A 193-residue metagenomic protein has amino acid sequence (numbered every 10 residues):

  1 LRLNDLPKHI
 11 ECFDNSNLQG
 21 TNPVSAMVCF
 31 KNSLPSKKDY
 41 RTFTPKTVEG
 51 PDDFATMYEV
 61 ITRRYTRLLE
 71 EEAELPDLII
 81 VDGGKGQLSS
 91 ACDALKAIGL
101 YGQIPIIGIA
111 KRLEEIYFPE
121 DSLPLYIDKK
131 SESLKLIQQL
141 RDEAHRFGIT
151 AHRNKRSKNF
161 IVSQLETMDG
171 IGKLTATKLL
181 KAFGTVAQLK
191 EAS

Functional and structural regions predicted by a protein language model:
L1-S193: Acidic, glycine-enriched active-site microenvironments
